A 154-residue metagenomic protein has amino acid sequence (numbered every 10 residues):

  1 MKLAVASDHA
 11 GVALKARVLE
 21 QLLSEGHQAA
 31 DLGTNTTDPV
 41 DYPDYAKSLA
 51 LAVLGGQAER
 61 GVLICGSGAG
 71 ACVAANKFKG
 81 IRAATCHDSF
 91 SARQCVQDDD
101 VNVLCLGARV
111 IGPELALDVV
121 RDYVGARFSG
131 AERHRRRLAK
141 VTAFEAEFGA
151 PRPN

Functional and structural regions predicted by a protein language model:
M1-E25, A29: Glycine-rich phosphate/diphosphate-binding loop of Rossmann-like nucleotide-binding domains
K2-A6, A10-A13, S89-N154: C-terminal binding/interaction regions
A16-L19, V73-K77, L117: Short amphipathic alpha-helical segments
E25, F78-K79, D99: Short, structured coil segments at secondary-structure junctions
Q28-P39: A short beta-strand-loop structural module common to alpha/beta enzyme folds
D38-K47: Structural motif
S48-C86: Helix-adjacent hinge/juxtasegments
